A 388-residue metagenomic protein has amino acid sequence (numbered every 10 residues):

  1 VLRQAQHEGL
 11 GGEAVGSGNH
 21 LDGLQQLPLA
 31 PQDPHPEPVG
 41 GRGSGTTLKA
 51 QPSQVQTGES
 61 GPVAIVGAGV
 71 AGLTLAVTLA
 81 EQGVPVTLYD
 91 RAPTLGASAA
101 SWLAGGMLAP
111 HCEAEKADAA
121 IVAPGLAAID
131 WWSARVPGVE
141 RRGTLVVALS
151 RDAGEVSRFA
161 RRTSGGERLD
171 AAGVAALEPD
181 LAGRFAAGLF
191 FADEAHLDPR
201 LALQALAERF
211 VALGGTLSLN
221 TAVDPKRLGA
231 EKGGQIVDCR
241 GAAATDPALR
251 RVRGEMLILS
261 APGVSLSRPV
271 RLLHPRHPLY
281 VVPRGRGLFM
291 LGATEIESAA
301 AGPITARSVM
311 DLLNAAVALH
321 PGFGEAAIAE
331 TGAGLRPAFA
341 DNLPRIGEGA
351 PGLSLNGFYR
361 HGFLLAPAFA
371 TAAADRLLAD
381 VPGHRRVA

Functional and structural regions predicted by a protein language model:
G61, R227-Q235: Core beta-strand elements of the Rossmann-like FAD/NAD(P) dinucleotide-binding domain in flavoenzyme oxidoreductases
V63-T87: N-terminal Rossmann-like FAD-binding beta1-loop-alpha1 element of flavoenzymes
V66, K232-A242, A370: Short hydrophobic core segments
V77-E81, M107-L108, G138-E140, R240-A350: Active-site substrate-recognition segment that forms the wall of the catalytic cavity or substrate channel
E81-A100: Glycine-rich FAD pyrophosphate-binding loop
G105-L177: Dinucleotide-binding Rossmann-like beta1-alpha1 core, especially the glycine-rich loop that anchors the ADP
L189-P225: Helical element adjacent to the flavin cofactor pocket in flavoenzyme catalytic cores
A327-A388: C-terminal catalytic lobe of FAD-dependent flavoproteins
